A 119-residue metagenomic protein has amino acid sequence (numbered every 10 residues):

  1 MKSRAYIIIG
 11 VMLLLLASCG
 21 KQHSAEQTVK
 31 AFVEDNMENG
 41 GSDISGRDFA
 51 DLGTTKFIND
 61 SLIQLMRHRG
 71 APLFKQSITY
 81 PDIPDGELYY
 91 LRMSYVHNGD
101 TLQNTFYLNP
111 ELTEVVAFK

Functional and structural regions predicted by a protein language model:
M1-C19: Sec-dependent bacterial lipoprotein signal peptides
C19-K119: Cystatin/cathelin-like cysteine-protease inhibitor module
